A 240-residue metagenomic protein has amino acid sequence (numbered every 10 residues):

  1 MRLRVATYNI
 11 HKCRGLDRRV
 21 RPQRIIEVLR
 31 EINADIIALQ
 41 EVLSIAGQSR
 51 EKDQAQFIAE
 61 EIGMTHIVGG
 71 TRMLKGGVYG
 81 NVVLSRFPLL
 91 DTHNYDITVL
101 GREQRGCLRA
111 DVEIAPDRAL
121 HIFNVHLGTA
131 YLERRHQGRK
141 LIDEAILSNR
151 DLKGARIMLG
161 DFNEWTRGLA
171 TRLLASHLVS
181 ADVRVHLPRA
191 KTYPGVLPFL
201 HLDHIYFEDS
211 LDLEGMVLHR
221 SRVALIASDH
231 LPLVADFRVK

Functional and structural regions predicted by a protein language model:
M1-I36, E60-E61, T65-K240: Active-site regions of metal-assisted phosphoester/phosphodiester hydrolases, unifying DNase/endonuclease modules
C13, Q40-G47: Active-site neighborhood of divalent metal-dependent phosphoester/pyrophosphate hydrolases
I45-Q48, K75-G77: Short active-site-adjacent helix-start/loop capping segments
F57: Extended active-site neighborhood of metal-dependent phosphoesterases/phosphodiesterases
